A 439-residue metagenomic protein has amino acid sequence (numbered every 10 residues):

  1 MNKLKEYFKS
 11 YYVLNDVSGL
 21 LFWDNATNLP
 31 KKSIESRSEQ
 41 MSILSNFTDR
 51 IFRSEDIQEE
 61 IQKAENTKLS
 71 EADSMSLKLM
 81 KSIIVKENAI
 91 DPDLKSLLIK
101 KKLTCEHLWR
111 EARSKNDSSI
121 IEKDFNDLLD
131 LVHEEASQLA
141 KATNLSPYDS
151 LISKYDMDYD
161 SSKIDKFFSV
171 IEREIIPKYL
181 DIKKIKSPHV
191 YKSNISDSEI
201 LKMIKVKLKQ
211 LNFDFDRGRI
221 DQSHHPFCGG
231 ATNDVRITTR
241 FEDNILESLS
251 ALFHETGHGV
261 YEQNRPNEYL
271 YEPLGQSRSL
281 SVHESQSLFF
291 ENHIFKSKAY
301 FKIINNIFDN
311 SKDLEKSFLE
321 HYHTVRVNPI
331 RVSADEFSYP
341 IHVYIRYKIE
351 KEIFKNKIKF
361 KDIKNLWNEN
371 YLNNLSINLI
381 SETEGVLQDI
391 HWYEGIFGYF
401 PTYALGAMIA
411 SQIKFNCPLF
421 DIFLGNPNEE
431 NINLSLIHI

Functional and structural regions predicted by a protein language model:
M1-M157: A well-structured
L4, A140, H254, S287 (+2 more regions): Divalent metal-coordination and catalytic microenvironments
L98-E247: Contiguous, non-catalytic segments that form substrate-binding/exosite surfaces or channel walls
L249-N264, E284-L288: Active-site recognition of the HExxH zinc-binding catalytic motif
Q276-L314: Post-HExxH zinc-binding segment in Zn-dependent metallohydrolases
A299-E394: Long, amphipathic alpha-helical stalk/connector segments used for oligomerization, subunit docking, or mechanical
G395-Q412: C-terminal substrate/ligand-recognition segments
I437-I439: Conserved small/polar residues in nucleotide/adenosyl-binding loops
